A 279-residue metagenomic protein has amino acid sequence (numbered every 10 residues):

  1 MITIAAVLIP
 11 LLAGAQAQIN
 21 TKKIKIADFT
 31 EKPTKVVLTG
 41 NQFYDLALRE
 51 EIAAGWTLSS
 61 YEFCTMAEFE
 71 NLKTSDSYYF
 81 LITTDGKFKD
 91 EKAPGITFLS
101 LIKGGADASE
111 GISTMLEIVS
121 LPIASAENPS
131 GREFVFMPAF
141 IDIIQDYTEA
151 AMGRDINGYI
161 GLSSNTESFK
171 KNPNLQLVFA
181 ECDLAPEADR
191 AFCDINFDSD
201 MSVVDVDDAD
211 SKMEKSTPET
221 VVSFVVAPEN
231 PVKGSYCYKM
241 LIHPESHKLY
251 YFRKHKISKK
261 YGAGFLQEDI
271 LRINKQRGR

Functional and structural regions predicted by a protein language model:
M1-K22: Bacterial Sec-dependent N-terminal signal peptides
Q16-F98: Start-of-domain marker
A17-K23, T57-S75, G158-S163, D194-S216: A short, well-structured beta->alpha microelement
V37-Q42, T83-D85, V178-A185, V225-E229: Structural motif
L46, D189-R190, Y236-Y238: Structural motif
T84-D142, D210-R279: Amphipathic beta-strand/beta-sheet edge segments enriched in Tyr/Trp
A124-A185: Surface-exposed beta-loop interaction hotspot
E167-P218, V222, V226: Acidic, Ser/Thr-rich low-complexity intrinsically disordered segments
